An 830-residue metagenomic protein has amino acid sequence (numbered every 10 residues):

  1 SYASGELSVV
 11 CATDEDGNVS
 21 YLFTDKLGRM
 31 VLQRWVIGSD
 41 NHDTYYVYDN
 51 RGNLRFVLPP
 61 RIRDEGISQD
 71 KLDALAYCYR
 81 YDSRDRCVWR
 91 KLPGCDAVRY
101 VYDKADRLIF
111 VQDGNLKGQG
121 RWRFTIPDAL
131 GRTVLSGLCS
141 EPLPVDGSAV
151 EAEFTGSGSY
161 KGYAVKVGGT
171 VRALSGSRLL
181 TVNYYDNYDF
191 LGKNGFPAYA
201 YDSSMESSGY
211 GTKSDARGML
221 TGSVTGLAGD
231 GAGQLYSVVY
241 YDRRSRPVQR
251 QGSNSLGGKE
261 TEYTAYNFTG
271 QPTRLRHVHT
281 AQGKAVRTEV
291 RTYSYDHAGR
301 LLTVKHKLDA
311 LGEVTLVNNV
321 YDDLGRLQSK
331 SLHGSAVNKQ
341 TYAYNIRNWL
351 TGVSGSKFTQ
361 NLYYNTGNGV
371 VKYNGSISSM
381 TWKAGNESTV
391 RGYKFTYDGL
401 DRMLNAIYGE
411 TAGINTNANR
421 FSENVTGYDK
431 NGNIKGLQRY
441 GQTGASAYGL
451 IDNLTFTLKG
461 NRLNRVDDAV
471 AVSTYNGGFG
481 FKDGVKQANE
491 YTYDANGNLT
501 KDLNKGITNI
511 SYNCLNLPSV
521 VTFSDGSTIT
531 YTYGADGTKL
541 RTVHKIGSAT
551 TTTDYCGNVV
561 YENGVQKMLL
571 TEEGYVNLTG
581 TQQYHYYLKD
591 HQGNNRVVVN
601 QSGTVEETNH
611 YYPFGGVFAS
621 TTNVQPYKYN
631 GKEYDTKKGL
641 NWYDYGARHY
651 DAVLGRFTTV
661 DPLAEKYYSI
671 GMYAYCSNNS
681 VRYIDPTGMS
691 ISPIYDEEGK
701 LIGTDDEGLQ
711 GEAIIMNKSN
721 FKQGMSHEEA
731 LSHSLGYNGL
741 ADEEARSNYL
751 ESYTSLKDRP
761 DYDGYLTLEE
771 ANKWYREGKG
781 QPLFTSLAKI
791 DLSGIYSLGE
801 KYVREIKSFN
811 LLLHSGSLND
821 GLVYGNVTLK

Functional and structural regions predicted by a protein language model:
S1-T24, S159-Y241, T359-K383: Extended repeat-based solenoid scaffolds, especially LRR ectodomains and other repeat-derived architectures
E6, D16-N18, D40-H42, D73-L75 (+16 more regions): Short, small/polar residue-rich loop motifs at catalytic or cofactor-binding pockets
C11-G17, K26, L32-G38, N50 (+29 more regions): Beta-turn initiation residues at beta-strand->coil junctions
L22, Y46, Y79, Y100 (+23 more regions): A residue-level detector for well-ordered beta-strand positions
F56, I62-R63, T359-T366, F456 (+4 more regions): A motif-centric feature for acidic-aromatic and gly/ser/thr-rich catalytic loops and repeats
C87-L174, D296-S354, W382-A445, N509-H544 (+1 more regions): Repeat-solenoid scaffold signature
S602-V617, K638, G646-R648, A652-L740 (+3 more regions): Short turn/helix-capping motifs enriched in Asx and small/polar residues
Y695-D696, K700-E712, K718-K830: Catalytic toxin/effector domains delivered as secreted proteins or via bacterial secretion systems
